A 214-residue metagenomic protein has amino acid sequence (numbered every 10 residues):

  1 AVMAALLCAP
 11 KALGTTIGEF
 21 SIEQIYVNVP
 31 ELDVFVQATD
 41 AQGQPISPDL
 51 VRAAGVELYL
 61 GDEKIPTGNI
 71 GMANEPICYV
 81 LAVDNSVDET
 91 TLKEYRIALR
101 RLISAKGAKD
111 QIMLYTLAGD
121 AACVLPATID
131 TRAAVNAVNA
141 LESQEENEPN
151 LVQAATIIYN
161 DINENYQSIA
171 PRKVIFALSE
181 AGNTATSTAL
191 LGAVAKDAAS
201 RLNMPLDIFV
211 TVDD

Functional and structural regions predicted by a protein language model:
A12-G14: Boundary at the C-terminal end of the N-terminal hydrophobic targeting segment
I17-G18, I22-V80, S86-K93: Acidic, polar low-complexity linker/tail segments
V36-Q37, P76-N85, L117, A134-E142 (+1 more regions): Acidic/histidine-rich, surface-exposed loop or edge segments in extracytoplasmic proteins
P45-P48, G71-M72, L102-K106, N160-I169 (+1 more regions): Surface-exposed acidic, glycine-flexible loop patches that form ligand/cofactor-binding and adhesion interfaces
I70-Y79, S86-T116, P126-A133, N150: …and closely analogous acidic/polar surface helices at protein-protein or active-site interfaces in A-domain-like
Y79-A82, I112-T116, V174-A177, P205-V210: Structural recognition of the beta-strand scaffold that forms the well-ordered cores of secreted hydrolase catalytic
I97, G119-D207: Exposed acidic/Ser/Thr-rich ligand/metal-binding surfaces
